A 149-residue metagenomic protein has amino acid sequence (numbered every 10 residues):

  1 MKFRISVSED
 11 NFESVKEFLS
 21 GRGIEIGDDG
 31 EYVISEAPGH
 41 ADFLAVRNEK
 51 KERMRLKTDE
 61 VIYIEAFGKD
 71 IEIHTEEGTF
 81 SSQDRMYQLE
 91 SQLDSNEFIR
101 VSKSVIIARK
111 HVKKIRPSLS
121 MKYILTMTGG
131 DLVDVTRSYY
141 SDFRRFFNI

Functional and structural regions predicted by a protein language model:
M1-P38: N-terminal regulatory/sensing modules of transcriptional regulators
S6-E9, K103, R137: Conserved residues at beta->alpha junctions
D10-S14, F80, V133-V135: Short, surface-exposed beta-strand/loop "edge" segments at domain boundaries and coil↔beta transitions
F18-E25, Q92, N96, F146: Conserved short hydrophobic interaction patches
Y32-T128, L132: Conserved binding/recognition cores within well-folded domains
S138, D142-I149: Charged phosphate-binding loop/patch that engages nucleotide di/tri-phosphates or the phosphate backbone of nucleic
